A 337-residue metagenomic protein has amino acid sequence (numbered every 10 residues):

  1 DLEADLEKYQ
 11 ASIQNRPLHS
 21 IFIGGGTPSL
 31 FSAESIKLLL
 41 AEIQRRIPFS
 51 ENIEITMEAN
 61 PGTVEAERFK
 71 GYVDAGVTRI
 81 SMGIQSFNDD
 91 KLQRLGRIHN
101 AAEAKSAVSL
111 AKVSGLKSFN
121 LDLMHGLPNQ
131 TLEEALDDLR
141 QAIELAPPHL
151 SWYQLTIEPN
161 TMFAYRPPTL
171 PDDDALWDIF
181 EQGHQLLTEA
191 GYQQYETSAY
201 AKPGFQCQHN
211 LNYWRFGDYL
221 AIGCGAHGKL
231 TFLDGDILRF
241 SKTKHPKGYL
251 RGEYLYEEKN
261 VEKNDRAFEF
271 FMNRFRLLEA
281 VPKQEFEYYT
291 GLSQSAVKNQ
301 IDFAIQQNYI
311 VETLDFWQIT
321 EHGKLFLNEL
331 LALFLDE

Functional and structural regions predicted by a protein language model:
D1-A11, R16-L292: C-terminal scaffold of the Radical SAM
G291-I305: Short amphipathic alpha-helical interaction segments
I305-D315: A short, conserved structural fragment
F316-E321: Minor-groove-contacting beta-hairpin "wing" of winged helix-turn-helix DNA-binding domains
H322-E337: Short, amphipathic alpha-helical interaction segments positioned at domain boundaries
